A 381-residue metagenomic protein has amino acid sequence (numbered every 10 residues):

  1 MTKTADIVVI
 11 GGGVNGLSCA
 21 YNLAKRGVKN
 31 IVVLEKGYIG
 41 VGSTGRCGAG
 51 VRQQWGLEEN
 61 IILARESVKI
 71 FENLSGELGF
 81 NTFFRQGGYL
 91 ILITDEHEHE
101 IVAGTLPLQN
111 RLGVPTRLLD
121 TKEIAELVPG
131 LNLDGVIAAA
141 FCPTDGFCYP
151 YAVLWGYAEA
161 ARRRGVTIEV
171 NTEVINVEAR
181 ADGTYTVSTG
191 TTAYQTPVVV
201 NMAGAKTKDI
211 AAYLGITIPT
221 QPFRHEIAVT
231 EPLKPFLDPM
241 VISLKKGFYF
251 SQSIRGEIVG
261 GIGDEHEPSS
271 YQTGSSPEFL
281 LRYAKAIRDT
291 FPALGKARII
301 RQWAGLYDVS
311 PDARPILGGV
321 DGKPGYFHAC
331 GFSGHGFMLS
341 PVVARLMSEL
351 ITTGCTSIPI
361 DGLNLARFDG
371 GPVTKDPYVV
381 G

Functional and structural regions predicted by a protein language model:
T2-N15, V32: Beta1/beta-strand and adjacent pyrophosphate-binding region of the FAD-binding site in flavoprotein oxidoreductases
A24-T44: Glycine-rich FAD pyrophosphate-binding loop
G48-L127, G247-F248, E278, A286-R288: Dinucleotide-binding Rossmann-like beta1-alpha1 core, especially the glycine-rich loop that anchors the ADP
T82-I93, T105, L112, L118 (+4 more regions): Helix-loop-beta segment of a Rossmann-like dinucleotide-binding subdomain
C142-P197: Helical element adjacent to the flavin cofactor pocket in flavoenzyme catalytic cores
T192-D238: Central helical "cap/lid" subdomain
P232-G325: Active-site lid/adjacent beta-loop-alpha segment flanking the redox-cofactor pocket in flavoenzymes
R288-G381: C-terminal catalytic lobe of FAD-dependent flavoproteins
